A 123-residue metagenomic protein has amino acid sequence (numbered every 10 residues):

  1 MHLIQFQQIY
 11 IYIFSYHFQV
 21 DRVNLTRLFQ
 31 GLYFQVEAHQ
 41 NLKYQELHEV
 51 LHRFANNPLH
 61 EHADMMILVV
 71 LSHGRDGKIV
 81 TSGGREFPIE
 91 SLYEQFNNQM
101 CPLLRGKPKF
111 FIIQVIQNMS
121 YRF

Functional and structural regions predicted by a protein language model:
M1-I67: Boundary/activation segment at the start of structured domains
F6, Y44, G74-G77, N118-M119: Short acidic, S/G/P-rich loop/turn micro-motifs used as interaction or catalytic elements
F18-D21, K43-V50, R85-L92, P108 (+1 more regions): Alpha-helical interaction elements in eukaryotic regulators
Q30-Q35, H62-I67, R75-G77, M100 (+2 more regions): Core residues of folded domains in eukaryotic genome-function proteins
H52-A55, N97, Q117: Alpha-helical repeat scaffolds in large eukaryotic proteins
S72-R105, R122-F123: A short, glycine/acidic-enriched catalytic loop
Q114, M119-F123: Active-site-proximal C-terminal subdomain of hydrolase catalytic domains
